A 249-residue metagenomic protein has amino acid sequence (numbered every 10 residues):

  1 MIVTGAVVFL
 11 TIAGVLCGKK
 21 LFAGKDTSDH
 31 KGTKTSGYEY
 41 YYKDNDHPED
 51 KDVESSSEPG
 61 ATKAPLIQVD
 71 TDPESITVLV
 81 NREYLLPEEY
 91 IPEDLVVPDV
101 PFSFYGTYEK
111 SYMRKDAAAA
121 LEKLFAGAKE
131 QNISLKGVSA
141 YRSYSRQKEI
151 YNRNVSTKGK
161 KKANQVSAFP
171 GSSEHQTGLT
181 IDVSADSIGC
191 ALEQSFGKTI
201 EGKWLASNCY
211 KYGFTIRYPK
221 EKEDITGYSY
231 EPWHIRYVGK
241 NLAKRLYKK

Functional and structural regions predicted by a protein language model:
I2-A140, Y144-K249: Extracytoplasmic cell-surface/polysaccharide-interacting catalytic and binding patches
